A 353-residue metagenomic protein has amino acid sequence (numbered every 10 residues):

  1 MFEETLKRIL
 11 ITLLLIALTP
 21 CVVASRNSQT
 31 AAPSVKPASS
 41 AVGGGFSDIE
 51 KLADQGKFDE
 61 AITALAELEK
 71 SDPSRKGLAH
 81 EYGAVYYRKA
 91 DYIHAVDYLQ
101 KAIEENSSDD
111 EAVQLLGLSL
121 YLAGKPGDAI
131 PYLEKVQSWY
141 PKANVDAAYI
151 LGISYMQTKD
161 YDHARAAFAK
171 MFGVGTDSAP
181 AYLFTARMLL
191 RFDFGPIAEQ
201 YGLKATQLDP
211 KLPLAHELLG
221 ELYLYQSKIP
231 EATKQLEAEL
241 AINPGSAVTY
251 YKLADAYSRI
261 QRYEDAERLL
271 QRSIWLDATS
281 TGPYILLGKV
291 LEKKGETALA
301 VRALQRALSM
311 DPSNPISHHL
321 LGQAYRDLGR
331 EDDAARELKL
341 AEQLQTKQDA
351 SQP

Functional and structural regions predicted by a protein language model:
A31-A38, I316-P353: Terminal, low-structured helical/coil segments at or just beyond the last alpha-helical repeat
A41-S71, E81-R88, I153, R187 (+1 more regions): Alpha-helical segment of the N-proximal tetratricopeptide repeat
V42, K76-G77, D110-E111, A143-D146 (+6 more regions): Helix-start (N-cap) detector for alpha-helical repeat units in TPR-like alpha-solenoids, especially tetratricopeptide
Q55-T63, K89-K101, A123-K135, T158-K170 (+6 more regions): Structural signature of tandem alpha-helical TPR/SEL1-like repeats, specifically the intra-repeat loop/turn
S71, E104-E105, S138-Y140, G173-V174 (+5 more regions): Structural marker of alpha-solenoid helical repeat scaffolds
E81, L115, Y149-I150, F184 (+4 more regions): Canonical tetratricopeptide repeat
